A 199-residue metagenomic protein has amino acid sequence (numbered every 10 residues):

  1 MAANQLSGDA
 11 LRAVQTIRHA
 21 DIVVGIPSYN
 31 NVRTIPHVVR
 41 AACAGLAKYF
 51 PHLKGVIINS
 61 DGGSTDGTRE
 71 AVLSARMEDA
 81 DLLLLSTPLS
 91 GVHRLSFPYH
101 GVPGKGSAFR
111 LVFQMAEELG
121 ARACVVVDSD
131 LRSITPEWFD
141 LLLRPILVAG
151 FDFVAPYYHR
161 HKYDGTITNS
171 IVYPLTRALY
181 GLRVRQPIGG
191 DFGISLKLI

Functional and structural regions predicted by a protein language model:
M1-A44: N-proximal low-complexity "stem/linker" segments adjacent to membrane-targeting elements
D21-I22, G45-I58, A80-L82: Short loop->beta transition adjacent to catalytic acidic/histidine clusters or analogous donor-positioning motifs
D61-E70: A conserved acidic beta->alpha catalytic loop
M77-L119: Active-site-proximal specificity loops/subdomain of glycosyltransferases
A121-R132: Short beta-strand-to-loop acidic/aromatic patch adjacent to the donor-nucleotide binding site
I134-Y157: Conserved donor-nucleotide/metal-binding helix-loop-beta segment in metal-dependent transferases, i.e., the alpha-helix
Y158-T166, A178-I194: A recurrent flexible, glycine/aromatic-enriched loop bordering the glycosyltransferase active site that acts as
P174, K197-L198: Short, well-ordered alpha-helical scaffold segment located in the soluble/lumenal catalytic or ligand-binding core
